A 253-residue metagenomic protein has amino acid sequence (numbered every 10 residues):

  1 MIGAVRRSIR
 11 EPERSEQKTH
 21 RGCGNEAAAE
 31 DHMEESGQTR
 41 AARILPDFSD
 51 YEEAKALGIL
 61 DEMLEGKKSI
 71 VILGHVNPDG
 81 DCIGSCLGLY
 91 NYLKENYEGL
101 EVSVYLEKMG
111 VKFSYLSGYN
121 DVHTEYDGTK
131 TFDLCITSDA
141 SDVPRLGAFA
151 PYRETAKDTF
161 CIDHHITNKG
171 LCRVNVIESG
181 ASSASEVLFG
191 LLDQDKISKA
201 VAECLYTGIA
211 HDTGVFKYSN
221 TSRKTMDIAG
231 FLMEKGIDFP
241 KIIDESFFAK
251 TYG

Functional and structural regions predicted by a protein language model:
A4, S8-P12, C23-G24: Generic low-complexity, intrinsically disordered segments
Q17-E26: Intrinsically disordered, low-complexity, charge-rich segments with an acidic bias
H20, D31-H32: Intrinsic-disorder-associated, low-complexity terminal segments enriched in Asp/Asn/His/Tyr and depleted of Lys/Arg
M33-R43, D47-N77, L87-L93, K169-G253: A structured phosphate/pyrophosphate-recognition subdomain
E53, K67-T131: Anionic-ligand anchoring segments at beta-strand to alpha-helix junctions in alpha/beta enzyme folds, i.e., glycine
P78, C82, A140-D142, I166 (+1 more regions): Short, glycine/acidic-enriched loop or turn micro-motifs at the edges of active sites
S117-V174: Active-site cofactor/cluster-binding pocket
